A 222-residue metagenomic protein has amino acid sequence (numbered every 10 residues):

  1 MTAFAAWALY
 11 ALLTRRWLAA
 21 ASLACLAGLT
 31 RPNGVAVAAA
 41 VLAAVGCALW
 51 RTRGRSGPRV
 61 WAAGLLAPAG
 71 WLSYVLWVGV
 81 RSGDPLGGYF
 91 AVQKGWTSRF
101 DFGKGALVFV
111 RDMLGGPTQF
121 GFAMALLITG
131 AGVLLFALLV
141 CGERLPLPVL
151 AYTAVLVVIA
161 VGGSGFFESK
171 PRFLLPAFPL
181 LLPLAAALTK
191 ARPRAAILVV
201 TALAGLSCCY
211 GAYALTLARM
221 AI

Functional and structural regions predicted by a protein language model:
M1-W7, A27-A39, K170-P176: Multi-pass, polyprenyl lipid-linked donor-dependent membrane glycosyltransferases
A6-A19, L188: Membrane-interface transmembrane helices that cradle and orient dolichyl/undecaprenyl
L12, L26-N33, R81, V161-G163: Transmembrane helix irregularities
L26, G34, A38-V133, P148-T153: Membrane-lumen/periplasm interface segments of specific transmembrane helices in polyprenyl phosphate-linked
G64-P68, K190-M220: Signature aromatic-anchored transmembrane alpha helix within multi-pass, membrane-resident enzymes that catalyze glycan
D112-G115, Q119-P146, L156-A160, F178-L184 (+1 more regions): Hydrophobic, aromatic-rich transmembrane alpha-helices and their immediate juxtamembrane boundary segments
A151-S169, G205-M220: Transmembrane-helix signature of polytopic, lipid-linked glycan biosynthesis machinery
E168-L188: Hydrophobic/aromatic-rich transmembrane helices and adjacent perimembrane loops
